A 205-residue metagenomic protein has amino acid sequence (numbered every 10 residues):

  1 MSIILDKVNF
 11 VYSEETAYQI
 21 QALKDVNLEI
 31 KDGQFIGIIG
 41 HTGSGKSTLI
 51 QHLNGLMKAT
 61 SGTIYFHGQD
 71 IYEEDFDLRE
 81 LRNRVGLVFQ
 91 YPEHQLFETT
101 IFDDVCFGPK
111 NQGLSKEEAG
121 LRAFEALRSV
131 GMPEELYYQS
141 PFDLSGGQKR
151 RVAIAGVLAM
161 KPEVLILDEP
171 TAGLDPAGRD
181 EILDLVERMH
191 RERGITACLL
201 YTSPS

Functional and structural regions predicted by a protein language model:
N54: Helix-to-loop junction immediately C-terminal to a conserved catalytic motif
G62-E73, L81: Conserved ABC transporter NBD signature motif
E117-E135: Conserved ABC ATPase "signature" region
S140-L144, Q148: Conserved ABC ATPase signature
K161: Conserved catalytic motifs of ABC-family nucleotide-binding domains
L165-D168: Catalytic Walker B motif of ABC-type/P-loop ATPase nucleotide-binding domains
Y201-S205: Conserved small/polar residues in nucleotide/adenosyl-binding loops
